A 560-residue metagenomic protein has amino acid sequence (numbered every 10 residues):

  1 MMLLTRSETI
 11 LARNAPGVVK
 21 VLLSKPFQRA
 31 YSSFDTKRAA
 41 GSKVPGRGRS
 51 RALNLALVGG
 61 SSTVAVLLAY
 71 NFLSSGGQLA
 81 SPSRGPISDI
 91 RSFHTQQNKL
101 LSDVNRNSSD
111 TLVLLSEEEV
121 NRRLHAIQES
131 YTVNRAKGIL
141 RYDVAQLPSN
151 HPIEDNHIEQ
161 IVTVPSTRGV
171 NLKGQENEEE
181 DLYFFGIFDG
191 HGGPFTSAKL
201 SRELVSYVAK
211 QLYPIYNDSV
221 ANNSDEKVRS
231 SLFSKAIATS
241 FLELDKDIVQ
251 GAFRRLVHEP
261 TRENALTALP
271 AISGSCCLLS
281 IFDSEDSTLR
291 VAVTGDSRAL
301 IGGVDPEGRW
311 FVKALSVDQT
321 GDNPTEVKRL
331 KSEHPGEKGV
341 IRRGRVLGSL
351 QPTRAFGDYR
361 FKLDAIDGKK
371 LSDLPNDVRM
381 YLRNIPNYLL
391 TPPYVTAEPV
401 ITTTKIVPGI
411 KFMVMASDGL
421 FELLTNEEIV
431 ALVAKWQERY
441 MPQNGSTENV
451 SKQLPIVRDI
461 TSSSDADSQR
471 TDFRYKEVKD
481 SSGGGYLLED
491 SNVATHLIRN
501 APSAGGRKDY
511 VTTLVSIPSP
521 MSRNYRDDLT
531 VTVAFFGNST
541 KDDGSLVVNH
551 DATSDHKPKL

Functional and structural regions predicted by a protein language model:
M1-V66, F72-D110, L560: N-terminal mitochondrial targeting presequence
A69, F188: Calcium-binding motifs, dominated by EF-hand helix-loop-helix domains
L79-F184, G190-L560: PP2C/PPM-type serine/threonine phosphatase catalytic core, specifically the conserved beta-strand-loop-alpha-helix
